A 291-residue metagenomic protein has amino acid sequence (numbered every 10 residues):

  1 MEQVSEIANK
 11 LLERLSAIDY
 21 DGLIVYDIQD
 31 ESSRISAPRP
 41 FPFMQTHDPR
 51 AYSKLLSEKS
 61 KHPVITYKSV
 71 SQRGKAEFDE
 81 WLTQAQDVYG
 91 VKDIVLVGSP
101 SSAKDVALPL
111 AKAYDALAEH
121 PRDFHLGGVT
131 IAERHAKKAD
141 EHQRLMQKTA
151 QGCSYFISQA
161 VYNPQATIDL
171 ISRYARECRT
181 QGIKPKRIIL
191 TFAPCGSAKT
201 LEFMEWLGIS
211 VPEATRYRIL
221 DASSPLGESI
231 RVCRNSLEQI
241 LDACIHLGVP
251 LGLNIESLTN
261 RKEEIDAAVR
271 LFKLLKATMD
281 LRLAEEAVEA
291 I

Functional and structural regions predicted by a protein language model:
M1-A139, D221-P225, G252, L258-I291: Active-site beta->alpha loop and helix N-cap motifs at the rims of alpha/beta catalytic domains
L23, A85, K148, G152 (+1 more regions): Conserved, mostly hydrophobic/aromatic
V106-F124, D169-I188: Short acidic, glycine/proline-enriched helix-loop-strand junctions
V129, I157-Q159, R187-A193, E256: Short, conserved beta-strand edge motifs with alternating hydrophobic and charged residues
H135-Q151: Active-site glycine-rich loop that binds ribose-phosphate moieties when present
T149, S236-L237, C244-D266: A cross-taxonomic marker for long C-terminal extensions/tails that follow the last structured domain
Q151-P164: Extended serine/threonine-enriched, polar tracts that run as long, contiguous segments within proteins
I183-P250: Catalytic-face loop-and-helix region of soluble metabolic enzyme cores
